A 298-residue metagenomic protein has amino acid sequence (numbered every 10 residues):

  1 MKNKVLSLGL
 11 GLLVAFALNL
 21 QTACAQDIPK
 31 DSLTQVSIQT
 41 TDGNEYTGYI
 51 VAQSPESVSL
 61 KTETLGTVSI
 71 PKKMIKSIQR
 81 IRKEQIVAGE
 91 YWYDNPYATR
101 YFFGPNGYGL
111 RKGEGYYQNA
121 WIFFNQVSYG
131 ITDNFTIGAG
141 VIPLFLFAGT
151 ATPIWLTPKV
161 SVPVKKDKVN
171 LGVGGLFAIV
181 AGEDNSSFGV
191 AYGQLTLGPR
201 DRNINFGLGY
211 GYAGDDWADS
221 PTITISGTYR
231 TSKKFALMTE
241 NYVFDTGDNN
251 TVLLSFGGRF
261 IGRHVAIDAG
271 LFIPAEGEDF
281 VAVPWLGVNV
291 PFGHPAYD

Functional and structural regions predicted by a protein language model:
M1-L10: Bacterial N-terminal signal peptides that target proteins for export
A15-C24: C-terminal segment of classical bacterial N-terminal signal peptides
C24-Y116, W121-F123: Compositionally biased alpha-helical segments
L60, S77, N119, I137-A139 (+2 more regions): Short hydrophobic/aromatic-rich beta-strand segments that constitute the beta-sheet cores of beta-sandwich/beta-barrel
N106-R111, N134-F135, K234-L237, V265: Short, surface-exposed connector motifs at secondary-structure boundaries
L110-K112, A120-F147, A151-K159: Transmembrane beta-barrel domains of bacterial outer-membrane proteins
A148-T228, K234, M238-D298: Outer-membrane beta-barrel translocator/channel fold
